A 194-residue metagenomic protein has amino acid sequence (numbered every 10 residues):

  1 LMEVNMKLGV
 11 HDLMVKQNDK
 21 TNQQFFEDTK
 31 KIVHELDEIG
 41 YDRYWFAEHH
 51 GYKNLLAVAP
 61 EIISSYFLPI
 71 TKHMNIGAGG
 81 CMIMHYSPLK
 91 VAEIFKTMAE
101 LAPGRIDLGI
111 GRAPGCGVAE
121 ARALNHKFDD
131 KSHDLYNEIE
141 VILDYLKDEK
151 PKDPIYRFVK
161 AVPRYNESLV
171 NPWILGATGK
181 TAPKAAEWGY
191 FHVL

Functional and structural regions predicted by a protein language model:
L1-T71: N-terminal beta1-alpha1-beta2 module of alpha/beta enzyme domains
M2-V10, R157-L169: N-terminal amphipathic alpha-helix/helix-capping segment at the start of soluble metabolic enzymes
N5-V10, D42-R43, H73-G80, R105-G109 (+2 more regions): Structural preference for beta-strand elements that scaffold enzyme active sites
K7, H11-N22, M84-K150: Flexible, glycine-rich active-site loops centered on histidine and acidic residues that chelate a metal or position
D12-E27, C81-P88, R164-G176: Active-site mouth loops of central-metabolism enzymes
T29-H34, E61-S65, A92-K96, Y136-L143 (+1 more regions): Generic structural signal for well-ordered alpha-helices, preferentially at hydrophobic/aromatic core positions
D37-E38, S64-H73, F95, A99-I106 (+1 more regions): Acidic (Asp/Glu)-rich catalytic clusters
A177-L194: A conserved active-site cap/scaffold subdomain adjacent to cofactor or substrate pockets
